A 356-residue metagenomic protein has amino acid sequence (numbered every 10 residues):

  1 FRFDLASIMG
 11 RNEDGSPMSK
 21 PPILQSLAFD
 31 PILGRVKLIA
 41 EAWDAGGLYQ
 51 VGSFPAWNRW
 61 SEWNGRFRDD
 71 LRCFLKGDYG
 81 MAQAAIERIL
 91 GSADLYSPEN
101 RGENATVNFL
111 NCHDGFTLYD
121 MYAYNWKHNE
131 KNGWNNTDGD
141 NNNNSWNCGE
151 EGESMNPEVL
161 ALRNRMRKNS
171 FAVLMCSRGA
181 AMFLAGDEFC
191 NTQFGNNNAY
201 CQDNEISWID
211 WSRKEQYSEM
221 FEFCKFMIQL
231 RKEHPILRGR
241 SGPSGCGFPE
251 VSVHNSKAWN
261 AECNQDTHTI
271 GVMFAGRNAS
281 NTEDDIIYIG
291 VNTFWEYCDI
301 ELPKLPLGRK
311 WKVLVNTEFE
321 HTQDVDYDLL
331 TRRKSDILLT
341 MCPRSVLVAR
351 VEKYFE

Functional and structural regions predicted by a protein language model:
F1-N12: Active-site groove signature of glycoside hydrolases
N12, K20-A185, F189, N198-Q202 (+5 more regions): Conserved alpha/beta catalytic core and glycan-binding cleft of carbohydrate-active enzymes
D14-G15, V51, I300-P303: Short amphipathic alpha-helical segments
P17-M18, Y217: Short, conserved loop/turn and helix-capping segments at secondary-structure boundaries that abut family-defining
L160-K168, V173-F183, D187-E356: Carbohydrate-interacting/catalytic domains
